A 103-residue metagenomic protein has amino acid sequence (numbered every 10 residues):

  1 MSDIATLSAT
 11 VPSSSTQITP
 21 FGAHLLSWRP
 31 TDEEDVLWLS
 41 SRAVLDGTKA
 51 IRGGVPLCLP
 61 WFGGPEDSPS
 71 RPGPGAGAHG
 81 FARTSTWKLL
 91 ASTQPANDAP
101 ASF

Functional and structural regions predicted by a protein language model:
M1-F103: Surface-exposed acidic/polar loop and edge beta-strand patches at domain peripheries
